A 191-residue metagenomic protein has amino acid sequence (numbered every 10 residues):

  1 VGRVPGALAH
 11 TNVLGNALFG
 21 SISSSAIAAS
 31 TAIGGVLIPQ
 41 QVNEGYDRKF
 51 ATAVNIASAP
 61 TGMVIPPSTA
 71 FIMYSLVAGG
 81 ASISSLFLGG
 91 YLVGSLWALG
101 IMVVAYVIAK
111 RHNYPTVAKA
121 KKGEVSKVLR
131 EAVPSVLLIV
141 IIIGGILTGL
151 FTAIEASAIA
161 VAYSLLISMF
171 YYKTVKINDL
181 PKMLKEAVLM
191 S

Functional and structural regions predicted by a protein language model:
V1-S191: Alpha-helical transmembrane segments of multi-pass membrane transport proteins
